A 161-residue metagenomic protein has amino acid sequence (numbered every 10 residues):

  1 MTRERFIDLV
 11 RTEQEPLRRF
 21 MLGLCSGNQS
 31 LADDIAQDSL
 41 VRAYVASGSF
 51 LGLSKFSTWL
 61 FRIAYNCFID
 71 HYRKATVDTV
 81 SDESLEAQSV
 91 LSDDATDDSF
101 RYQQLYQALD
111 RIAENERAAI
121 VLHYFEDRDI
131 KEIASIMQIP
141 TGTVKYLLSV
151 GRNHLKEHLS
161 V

Functional and structural regions predicted by a protein language model:
M1-L9, R19-D38, G48-L51, T141 (+1 more regions): Short, charged helix-capping/linker segments at alpha-helix termini
F6-D8, Q104-A113: Short amphipathic alpha-helical boundary/capping segments
L17, M21, A32-A43, I63 (+3 more regions): Short, small-hydrophobic-rich alpha-helical interface motif
R18, L40, A113, R117 (+1 more regions): C-terminal flanking helix
L40-Y44, S54-V77: Σ70-family region 2.3-2.4 aromatic/basic alpha-helix that recognizes the −10 promoter and nucleates DNA melting
D70, V77-L105, L109, D129: Internal acidic/polar
A119-H123: A short pre-motif secondary-structure segment
M137-V161: DNA-recognition helix of helix-turn-helix
